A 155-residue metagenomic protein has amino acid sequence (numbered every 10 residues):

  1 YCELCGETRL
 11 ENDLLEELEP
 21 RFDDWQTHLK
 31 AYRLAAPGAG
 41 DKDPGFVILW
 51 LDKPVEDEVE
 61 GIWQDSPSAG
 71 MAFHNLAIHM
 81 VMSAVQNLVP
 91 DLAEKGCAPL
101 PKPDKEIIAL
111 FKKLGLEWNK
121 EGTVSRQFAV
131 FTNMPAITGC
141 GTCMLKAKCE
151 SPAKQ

Functional and structural regions predicted by a protein language model:
Y1-D65, A69: Active-site helix-to-loop segments that bind/position phosphate- or nucleotide-bearing substrates and donors across
L4, K113-W118, G139-K148: A domain-level signal for the structural core that forms small-molecule/cofactor-binding pockets and catalytic centers
D13, P20, L76-H79, S83 (+1 more regions): Conserved active-site and cofactor/substrate-binding residues in soluble primary-metabolism enzymes
E19, A36, D43, A98-K102 (+2 more regions): Intrinsic-disorder/low-complexity coil detector
T27, A93, C97, L145-K148: Generic secondary-structure signature for well-ordered alpha-helical cores
G40-E106: Conserved mixed alpha/beta catalytic, RNA-binding, or beta-rich assembly cores of soluble enzyme, regulatory
L49-L51, G96-A129, N133: Positively charged, helix-rich recognition surfaces that bind polyanionic ligands
S125, A129-Q155: Cysteine-cluster motifs in flexible loop/terminal segments that predominantly coordinate metals
